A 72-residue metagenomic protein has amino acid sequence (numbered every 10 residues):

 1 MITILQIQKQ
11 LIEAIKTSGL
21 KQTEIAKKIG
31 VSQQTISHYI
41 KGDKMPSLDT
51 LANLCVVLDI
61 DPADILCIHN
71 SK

Functional and structural regions predicted by a protein language model:
M1-I2, G19, H38, L66-K72: Short, charged recognition helix plus adjacent turn of helix-turn-helix-like nucleic-acid-binding domains
M1-L20: A short, Lys/Arg-rich alpha-helix, primarily the initiator
K16, G30, K41-D43, A52 (+1 more regions): Residue-level detection of the helix-turn-helix DNA-binding "recognition helix"
G19-H38: Short alpha-helical DNA-recognition segment
L20, P46-D49: Residue-level signal for the short linker/turn that defines the boundary of a DNA-recognition helix
D49-D64: DNA major-groove recognition helix of helix-turn-helix/homeodomain DNA-binding modules
